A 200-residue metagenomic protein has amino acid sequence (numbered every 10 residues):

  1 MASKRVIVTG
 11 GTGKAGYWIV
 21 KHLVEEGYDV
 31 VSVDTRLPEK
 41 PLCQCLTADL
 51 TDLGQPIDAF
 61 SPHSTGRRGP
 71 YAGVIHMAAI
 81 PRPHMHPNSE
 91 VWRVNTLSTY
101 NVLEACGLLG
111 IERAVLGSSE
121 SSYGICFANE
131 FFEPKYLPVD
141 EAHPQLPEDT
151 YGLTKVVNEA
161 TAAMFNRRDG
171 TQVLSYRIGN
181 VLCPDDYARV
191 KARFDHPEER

Functional and structural regions predicted by a protein language model:
V6-E26: N-terminal Rossmann NAD(P)H-binding glycine-rich loop of SDR-like oxidoreductase domains
Y28-E39: Conserved glycine-rich Rossmann-like NAD(P)H-binding loop of the short-chain dehydrogenase/reductase
K40-G54: Rossmann-fold cofactor-recognition segment
L50-V94: NAD(P)H-binding glycine-rich loop region in Rossmannoid oxidoreductase-like domains and their noncatalytic homologs
G69, H86-V115: NAD(P)-cofactor binding segment of oxidoreductase domains
R93, N129-Q172: Catalytic helix-loop patch of NAD(P)-dependent Rossmann-fold dehydrogenases
N101-E148: Conserved Rossmann-fold NAD(P)-dependent oxidoreductase catalytic core, especially the SDR/UDP-sugar
N129-F131, A163-R200: NAD(P)-dependent short-chain dehydrogenase/reductase
